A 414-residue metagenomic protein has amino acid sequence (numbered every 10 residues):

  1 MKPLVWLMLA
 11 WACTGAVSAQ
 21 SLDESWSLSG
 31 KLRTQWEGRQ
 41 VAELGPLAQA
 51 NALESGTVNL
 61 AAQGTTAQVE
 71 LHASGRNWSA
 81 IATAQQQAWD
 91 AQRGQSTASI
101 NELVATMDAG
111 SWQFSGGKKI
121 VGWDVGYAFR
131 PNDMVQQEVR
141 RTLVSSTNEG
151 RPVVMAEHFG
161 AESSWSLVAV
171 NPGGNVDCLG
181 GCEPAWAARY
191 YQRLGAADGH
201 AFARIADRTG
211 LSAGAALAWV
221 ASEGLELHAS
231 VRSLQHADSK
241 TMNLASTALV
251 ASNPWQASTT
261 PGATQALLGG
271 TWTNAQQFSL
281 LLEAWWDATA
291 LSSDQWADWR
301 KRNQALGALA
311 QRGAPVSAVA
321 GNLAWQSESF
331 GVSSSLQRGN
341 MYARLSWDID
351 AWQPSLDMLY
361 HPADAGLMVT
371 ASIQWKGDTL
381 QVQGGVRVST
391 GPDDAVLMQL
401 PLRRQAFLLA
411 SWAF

Functional and structural regions predicted by a protein language model:
A19-F114, A156-H158, I373, G385 (+2 more regions): Beta-barrel outer-membrane channel/assembly domains of diderm bacteria
D23, T65, S74-W78, A109-W112 (+9 more regions): Outer-membrane beta-barrel channels and translocator barrels
S29-K31, T66-E70, N101-V104, V153-M155 (+8 more regions): Membrane-embedded beta-strand positions in outer-membrane beta-barrel channels/transporters
A61-A67, S96-N101, N148-P152, F159 (+6 more regions): Residues that define the transmembrane beta-barrel architecture of outer-membrane proteins
L71-P172, G391: Outer membrane beta-barrel
S79-D90, N101, Q136-R140, W165-G173 (+5 more regions): Transmembrane beta-strand segments that form the barrel wall of outer-membrane beta-barrel proteins
R193-A196, A218-D357: Detector for outer-membrane/organellar transmembrane beta-barrel domains, recognizing the amphipathic beta-strand
A343, W347, L380-Q381, V386-V388 (+1 more regions): Outer-membrane beta-barrel "beta-signal"
